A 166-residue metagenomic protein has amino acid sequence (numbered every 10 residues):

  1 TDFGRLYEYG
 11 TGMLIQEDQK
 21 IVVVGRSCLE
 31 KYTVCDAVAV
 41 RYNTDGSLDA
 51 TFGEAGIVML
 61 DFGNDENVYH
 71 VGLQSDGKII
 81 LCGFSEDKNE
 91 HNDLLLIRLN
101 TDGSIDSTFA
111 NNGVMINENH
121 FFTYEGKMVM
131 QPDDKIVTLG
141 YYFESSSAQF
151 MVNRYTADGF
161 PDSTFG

Functional and structural regions predicted by a protein language model:
T1-G166: A sequence-level/structural motif corresponding to short, flexible coil/turn segments enriched in small polar residues
